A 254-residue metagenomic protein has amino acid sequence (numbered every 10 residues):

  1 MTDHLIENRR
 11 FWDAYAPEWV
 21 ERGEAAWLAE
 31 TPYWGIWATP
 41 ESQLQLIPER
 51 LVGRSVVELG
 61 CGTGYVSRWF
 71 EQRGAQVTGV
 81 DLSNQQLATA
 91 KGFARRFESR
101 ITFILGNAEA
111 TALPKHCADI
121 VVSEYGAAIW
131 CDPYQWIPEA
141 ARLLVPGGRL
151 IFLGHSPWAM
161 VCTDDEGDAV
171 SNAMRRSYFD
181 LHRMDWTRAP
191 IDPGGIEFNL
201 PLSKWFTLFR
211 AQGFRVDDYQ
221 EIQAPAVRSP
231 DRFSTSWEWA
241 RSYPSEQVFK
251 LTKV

Functional and structural regions predicted by a protein language model:
M1-A26: N-terminal, positively charged/glycine-rich alpha-helical extensions of SAM-dependent methyltransferases
A25-R54: Conserved alpha-helix/loop element of class I SAM-dependent methyltransferases that forms part of the SAM/SAH-binding
S55-A110: Class I SAM-dependent methyltransferase SAM/SAH-binding core
E109-I120: A short acidic, Gly/Pro-enriched loop at the edge of an enzyme's catalytic core that lines a small-molecule cofactor
I120-Y134: A short SAM/SAH-binding and catalytic strip from SAM-dependent methyltransferases
Y134-R149: A short glycine-rich, Lys/Arg-flanked "PGG" loop and its adjoining helix->strand segment in the class I
R149-M184: Conserved class I S-adenosyl-L-methionine
I196-Y219: Short alpha-helix
